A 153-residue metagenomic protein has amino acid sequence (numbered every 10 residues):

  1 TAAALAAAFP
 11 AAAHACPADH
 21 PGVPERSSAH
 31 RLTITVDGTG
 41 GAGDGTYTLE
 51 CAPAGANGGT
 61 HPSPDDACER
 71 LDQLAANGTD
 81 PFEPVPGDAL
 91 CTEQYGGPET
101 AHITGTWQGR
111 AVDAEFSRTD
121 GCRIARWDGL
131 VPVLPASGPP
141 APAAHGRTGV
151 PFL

Functional and structural regions predicted by a protein language model:
T1-H102, W107-L153: N- and C-terminal low-complexity/disordered segments
